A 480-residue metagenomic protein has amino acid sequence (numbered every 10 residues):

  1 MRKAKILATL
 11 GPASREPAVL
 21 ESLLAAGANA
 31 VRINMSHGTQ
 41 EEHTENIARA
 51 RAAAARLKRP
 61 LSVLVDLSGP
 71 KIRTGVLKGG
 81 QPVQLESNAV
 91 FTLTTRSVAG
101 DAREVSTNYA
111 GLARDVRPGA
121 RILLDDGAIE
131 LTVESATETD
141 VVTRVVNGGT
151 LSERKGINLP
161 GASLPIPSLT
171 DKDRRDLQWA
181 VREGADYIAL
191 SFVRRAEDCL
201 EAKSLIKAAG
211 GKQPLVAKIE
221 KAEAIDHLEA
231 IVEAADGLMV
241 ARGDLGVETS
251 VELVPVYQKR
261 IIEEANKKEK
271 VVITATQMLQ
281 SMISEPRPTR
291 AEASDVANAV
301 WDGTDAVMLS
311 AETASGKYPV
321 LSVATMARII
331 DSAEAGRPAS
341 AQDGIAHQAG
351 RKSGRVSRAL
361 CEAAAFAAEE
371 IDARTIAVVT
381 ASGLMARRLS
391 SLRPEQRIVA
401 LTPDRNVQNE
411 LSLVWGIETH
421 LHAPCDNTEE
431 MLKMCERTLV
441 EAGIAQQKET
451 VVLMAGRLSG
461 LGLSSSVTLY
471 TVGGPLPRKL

Functional and structural regions predicted by a protein language model:
M1-L480: Non-catalytic helical/linker scaffolds that mediate oligomerization, partner binding, and domain coupling around large
